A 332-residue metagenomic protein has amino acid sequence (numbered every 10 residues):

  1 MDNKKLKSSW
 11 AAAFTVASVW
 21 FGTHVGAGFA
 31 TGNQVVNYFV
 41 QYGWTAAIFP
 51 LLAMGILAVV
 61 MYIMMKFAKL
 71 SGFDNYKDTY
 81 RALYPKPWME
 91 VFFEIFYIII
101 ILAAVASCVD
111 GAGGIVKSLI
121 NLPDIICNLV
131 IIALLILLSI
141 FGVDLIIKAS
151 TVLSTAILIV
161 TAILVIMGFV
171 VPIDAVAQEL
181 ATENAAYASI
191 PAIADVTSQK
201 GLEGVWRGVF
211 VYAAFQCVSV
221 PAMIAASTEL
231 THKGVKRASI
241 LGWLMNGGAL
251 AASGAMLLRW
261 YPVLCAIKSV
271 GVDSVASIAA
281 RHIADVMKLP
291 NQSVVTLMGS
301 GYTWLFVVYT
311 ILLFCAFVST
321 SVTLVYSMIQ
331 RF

Functional and structural regions predicted by a protein language model:
M1-T31, L202-F210, T228-G234: Membrane-interface "cap" regions at the ends of multi-pass membrane proteins
D2-A12, Q41-A46, L70-I101, S118-P123 (+2 more regions): Transmembrane-helix boundary/entry motifs in multi-pass membrane transporters
D2-K5, G32-N37, F141-V152, P221-G248: Hydrophobic, small-residue-rich membrane helices and short re-entrant helix-turn-helix hairpins that build
W10-A11, Y38-M65, W243-G247: Extracellular loop-to-transmembrane helix junctions
L52-M61, L102-V105, A156-G168, R237-C265: Selective recognition of specific alpha-helical transmembrane segments in multi-pass small-molecule
I98, L135, A156-D195, L257-R259: Hydrophobic alpha-helical segments and their helix-loop junctions in multi-pass secondary transporters
G113-V116, P123-V130, L138-V171: Membrane-interface loop-to-helix entry segments
Y187-V196, L257-W304: Membrane-interface interhelical connector segments
